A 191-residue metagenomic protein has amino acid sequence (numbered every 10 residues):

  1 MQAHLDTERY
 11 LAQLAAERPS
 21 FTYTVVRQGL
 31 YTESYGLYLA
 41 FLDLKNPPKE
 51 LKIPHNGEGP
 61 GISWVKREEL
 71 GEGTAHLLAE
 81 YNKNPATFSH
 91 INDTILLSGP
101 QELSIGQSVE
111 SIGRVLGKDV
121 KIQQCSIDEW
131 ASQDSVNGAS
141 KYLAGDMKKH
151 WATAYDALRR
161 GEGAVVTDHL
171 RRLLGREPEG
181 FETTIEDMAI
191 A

Functional and structural regions predicted by a protein language model:
M1-D119: Oxidoreductase cofactor-interface core, primarily capturing Rossmann-like NAD(P)-dependent enzymes
R67-A75, T167, F181-E186: Short, amphipathic alpha-helical "lid/cap" segments that border enzyme active or binding sites
H90, G163-V166: N-terminal alpha-helical segment
P100, H150-A154, D187-M188: Short acidic/histidine-centered micro-motifs embedded in hydrophobic/aromatic stretches that mark compact functional
L103, E129, E179: Short alpha-helical
V109-R160: Terminal hydrophobic/aromatic helix or amphipathic segment near a protein terminus
H169-A191: Amphipathic terminal alpha-helices
